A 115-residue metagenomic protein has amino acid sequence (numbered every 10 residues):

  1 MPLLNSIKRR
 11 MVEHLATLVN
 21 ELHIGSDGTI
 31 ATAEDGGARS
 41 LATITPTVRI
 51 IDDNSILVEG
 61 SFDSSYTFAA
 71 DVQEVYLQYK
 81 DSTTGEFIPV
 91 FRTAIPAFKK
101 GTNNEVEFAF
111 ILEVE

Functional and structural regions predicted by a protein language model:
M1-Q73, K80-E115: Small cysteine-rich, disulfide-bonded extracellular modules of the LU/uPAR three-finger superfamily and closely related
